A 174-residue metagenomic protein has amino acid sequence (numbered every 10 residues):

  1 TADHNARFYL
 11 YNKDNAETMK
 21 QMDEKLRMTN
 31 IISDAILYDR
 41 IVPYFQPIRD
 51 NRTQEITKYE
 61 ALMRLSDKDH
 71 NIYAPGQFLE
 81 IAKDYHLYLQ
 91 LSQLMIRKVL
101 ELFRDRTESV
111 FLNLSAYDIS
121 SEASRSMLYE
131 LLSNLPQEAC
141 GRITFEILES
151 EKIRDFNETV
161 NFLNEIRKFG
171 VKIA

Functional and structural regions predicted by a protein language model:
A2-V42, A82-H86, D118, E122-R125 (+1 more regions): C-di-GMP signaling machinery
D14-E17, Q21-I81, N113, E146: Active-site core of bacterial EAL-family cyclic-dinucleotide phosphodiesterase domains
I36, F103, R167: Conserved ATPase "switch" residues in P-loop NTPase domains
D39, E138-R142, F169: A short helix-to-beta-strand connector/capping loop
V42, S109, K172: Residue-level detector of anion-binding/catalytic polar loops
E55-T57, Y85-L163: Catalytic core of bacterial c-di-GMP phosphodiesterases, primarily the EAL and HD-GYP domains, capturing alpha-helical
G76-E80, L89, N164: Conserved long alpha-helical elements within nucleotide-processing catalytic cores of c-di-GMP signaling and class III
L163-A174: Short beta-strand/loop segments at the ligand-binding rim of alpha/beta enzyme cores
